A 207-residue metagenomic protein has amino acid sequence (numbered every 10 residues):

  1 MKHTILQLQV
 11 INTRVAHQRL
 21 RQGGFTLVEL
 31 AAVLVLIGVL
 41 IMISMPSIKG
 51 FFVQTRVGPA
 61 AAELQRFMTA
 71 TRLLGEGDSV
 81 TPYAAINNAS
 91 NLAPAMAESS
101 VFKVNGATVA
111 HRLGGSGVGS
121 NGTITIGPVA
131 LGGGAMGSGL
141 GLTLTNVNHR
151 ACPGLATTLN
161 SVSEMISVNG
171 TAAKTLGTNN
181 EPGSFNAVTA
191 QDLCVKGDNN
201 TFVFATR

Functional and structural regions predicted by a protein language model:
M1, M42-M45, M68, M96 (+2 more regions): Detector for methionine-enriched segments
M1-H3, Q22, L34, T69 (+3 more regions): N-terminal functional modules and adjacent low-complexity/disordered segments of proteins
K2-E63: N-terminal single-pass transmembrane signal-anchor helix
R14, R19-R21, R56, R66 (+4 more regions): Arginine residue identity/basic-tract feature
I37, T55, A60-L64, T69 (+5 more regions): Generic alpha-helix signal with a bias toward terminal, lower-confidence helices and secondary-structure junctions
K49-M96: Membrane-proximal N-terminal amphipathic helix
V80-R207: Periplasmic/extracellular, small/polar-rich flexible segments of pilin-like filament-forming proteins
